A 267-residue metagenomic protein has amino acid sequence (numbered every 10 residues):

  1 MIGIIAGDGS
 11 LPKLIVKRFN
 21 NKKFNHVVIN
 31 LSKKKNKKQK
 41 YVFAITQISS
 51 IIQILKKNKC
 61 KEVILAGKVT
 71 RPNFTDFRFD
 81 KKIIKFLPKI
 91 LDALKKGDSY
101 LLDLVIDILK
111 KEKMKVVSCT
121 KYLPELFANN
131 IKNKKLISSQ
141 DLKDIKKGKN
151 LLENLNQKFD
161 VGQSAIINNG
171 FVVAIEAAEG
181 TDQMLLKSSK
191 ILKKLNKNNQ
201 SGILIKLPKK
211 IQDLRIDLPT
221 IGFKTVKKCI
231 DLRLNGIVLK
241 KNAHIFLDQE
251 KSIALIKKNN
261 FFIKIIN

Functional and structural regions predicted by a protein language model:
M1, K22-N25, K37, K59-K61 (+6 more regions): Short coil/turn connectors at secondary-structure junctions
M1-L31: N-terminal basic/disordered segments at the start of proteins
I4-A6, V27-N30, V63-A66, V116-K121 (+4 more regions): General beta-strand structural signal in soluble alpha/beta enzymes
L11-P12, K95-S99, V105, E112-I230: Conserved mixed alpha/beta catalytic, RNA-binding, or beta-rich assembly cores of soluble enzyme, regulatory
K13-I15, F74-D76, Q249: Short glycine-/acidic-enriched loop or helix-start segments at secondary-structure transitions that form or flank
L14-R18, I64, K228, K251-S252: A short acidic, amphipathic alpha-helical/loop segment
L31-N36, F43-Q53, C60, R78-F86 (+2 more regions): Feature captures the catalytic cores and cofactor-binding loops of soluble hydro-lyases/lyases that act on carboxylate
I51-Y122: N-terminal glycine-rich phosphate/adenylate-binding segment common to multiple enzyme folds
